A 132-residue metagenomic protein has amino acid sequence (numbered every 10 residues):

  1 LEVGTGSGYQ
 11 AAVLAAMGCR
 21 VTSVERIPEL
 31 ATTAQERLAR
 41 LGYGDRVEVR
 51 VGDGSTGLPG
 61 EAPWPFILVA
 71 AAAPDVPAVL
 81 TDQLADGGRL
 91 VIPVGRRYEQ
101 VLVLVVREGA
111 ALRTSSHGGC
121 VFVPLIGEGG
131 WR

Functional and structural regions predicted by a protein language model:
L1-L112: Conserved nucleotide-cofactor-binding alpha/beta core module
Y98-R132: Core SAM-dependent methyltransferase catalytic element
